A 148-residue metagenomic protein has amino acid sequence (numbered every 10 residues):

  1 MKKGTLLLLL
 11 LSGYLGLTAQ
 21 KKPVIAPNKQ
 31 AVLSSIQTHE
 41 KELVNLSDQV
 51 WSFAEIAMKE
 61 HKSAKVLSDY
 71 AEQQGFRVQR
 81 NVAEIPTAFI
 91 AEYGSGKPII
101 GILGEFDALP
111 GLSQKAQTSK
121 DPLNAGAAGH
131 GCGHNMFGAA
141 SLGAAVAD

Functional and structural regions predicted by a protein language model:
M1-P23: Bacterial Sec-dependent N-terminal signal peptides
K21-H130, A139-L142, A147-D148: Acidic/His- and Gly-rich active-site-bordering loop/insert found across diverse amide/peptide-bond hydrolases
